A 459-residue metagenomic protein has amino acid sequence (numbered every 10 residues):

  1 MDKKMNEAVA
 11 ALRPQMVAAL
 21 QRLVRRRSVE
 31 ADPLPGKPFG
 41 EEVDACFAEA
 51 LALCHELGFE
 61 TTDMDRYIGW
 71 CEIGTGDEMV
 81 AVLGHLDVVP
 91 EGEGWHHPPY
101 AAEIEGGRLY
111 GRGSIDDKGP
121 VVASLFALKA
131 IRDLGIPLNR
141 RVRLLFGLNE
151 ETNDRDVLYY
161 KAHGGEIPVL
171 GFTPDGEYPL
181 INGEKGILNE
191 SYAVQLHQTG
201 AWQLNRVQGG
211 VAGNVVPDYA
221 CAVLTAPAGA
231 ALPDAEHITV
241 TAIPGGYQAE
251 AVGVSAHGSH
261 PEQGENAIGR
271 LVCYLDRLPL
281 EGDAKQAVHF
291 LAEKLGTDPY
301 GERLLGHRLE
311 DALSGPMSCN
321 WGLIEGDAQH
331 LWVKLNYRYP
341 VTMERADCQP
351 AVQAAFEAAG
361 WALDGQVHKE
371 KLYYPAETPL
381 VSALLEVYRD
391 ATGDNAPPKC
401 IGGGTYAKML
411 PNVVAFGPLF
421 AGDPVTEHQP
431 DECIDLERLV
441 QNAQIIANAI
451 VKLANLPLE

Functional and structural regions predicted by a protein language model:
D2-R112, L134-L138: Acidic/His- and Gly-rich active-site-bordering loop/insert found across diverse amide/peptide-bond hydrolases
Q21, L51, V122-K129, L158 (+6 more regions): Predominant activation on well-ordered alpha-helical scaffold segments within soluble catalytic domains
T62, P261-A328, R338-P350, E357 (+1 more regions): An extended, acidic, His-containing surface patch that forms the Zn2+-binding/catalytic region of metallohydrolases
M79-F146, T152, G164-V169, Q429-E437 (+1 more regions): Active-site metal-coordination/substrate-binding segment of hydrolases, especially metallo-dependent peptidases
L86-V88, V142-N153, P174-P179, V211 (+1 more regions): Acidic, glycine-rich active-site loops and adjacent beta-strand->loop/helix elements that engage anionic groups
P90-E105, Y192-Q198, T241-A251, E357 (+2 more regions): Acidic-glycine-rich active-site phosphate/pyrophosphate-binding loop
E151, L158-P340: Midchain, well-structured core segments that form catalytic/ion-binding scaffolds
